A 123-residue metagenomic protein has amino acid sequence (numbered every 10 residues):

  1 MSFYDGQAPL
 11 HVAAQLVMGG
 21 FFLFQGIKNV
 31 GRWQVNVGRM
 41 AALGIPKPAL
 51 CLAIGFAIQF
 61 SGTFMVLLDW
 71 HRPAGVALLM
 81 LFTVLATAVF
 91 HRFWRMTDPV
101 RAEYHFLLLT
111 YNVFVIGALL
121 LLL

Functional and structural regions predicted by a protein language model:
M1-V35, K47-S61, L67-L123: Extended, low-polarity transmembrane helix blocks
R39-G44: Interfacial loop at the N-terminal end of multi-pass membrane proteins
